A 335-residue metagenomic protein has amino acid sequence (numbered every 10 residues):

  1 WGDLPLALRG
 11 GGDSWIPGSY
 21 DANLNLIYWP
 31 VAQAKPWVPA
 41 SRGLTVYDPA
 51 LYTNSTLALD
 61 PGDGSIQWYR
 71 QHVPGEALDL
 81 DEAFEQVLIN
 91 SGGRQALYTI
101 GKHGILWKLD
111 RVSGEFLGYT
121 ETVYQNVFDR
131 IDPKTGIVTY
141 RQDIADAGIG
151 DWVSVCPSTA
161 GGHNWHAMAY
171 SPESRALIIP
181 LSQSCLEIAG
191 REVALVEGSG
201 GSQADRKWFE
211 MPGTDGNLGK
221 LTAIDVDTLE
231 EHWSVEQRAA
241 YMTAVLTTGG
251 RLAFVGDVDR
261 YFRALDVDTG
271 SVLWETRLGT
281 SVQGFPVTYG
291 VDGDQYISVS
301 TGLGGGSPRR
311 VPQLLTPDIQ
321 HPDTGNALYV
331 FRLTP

Functional and structural regions predicted by a protein language model:
W1-L8, R42-E82, L88-R94, I105-V155 (+3 more regions): Extracytoplasmic/lumenal domain signature
L4-S14, P157-G162: Active-site glycine- and acidic-residue-rich loops that bind and position anionic ligands or nucleotide-like cofactors
G12-N23, V87-G92, G162-E173, V245-T247 (+1 more regions): Structural signature of eukaryotic scaffold interfaces centered on beta-propeller domains
D13-P17, T53-N54, A83, H103-G104 (+1 more regions): Extracellular structured ligand-interaction cores
S19, G136, D143, D151-S154 (+1 more regions): Long, low-complexity segments enriched in small/aliphatic residues
N23-P30: Short coil-to-beta-strand
